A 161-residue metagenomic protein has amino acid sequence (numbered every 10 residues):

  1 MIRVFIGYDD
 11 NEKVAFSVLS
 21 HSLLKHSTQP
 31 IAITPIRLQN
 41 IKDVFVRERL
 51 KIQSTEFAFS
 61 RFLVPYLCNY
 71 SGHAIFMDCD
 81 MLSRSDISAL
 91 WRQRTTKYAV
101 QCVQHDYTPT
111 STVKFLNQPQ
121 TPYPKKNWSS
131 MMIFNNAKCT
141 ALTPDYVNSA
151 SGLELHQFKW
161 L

Functional and structural regions predicted by a protein language model:
M1-L161: Glycosyltransferase catalytic domains, chiefly GT-A lineage
